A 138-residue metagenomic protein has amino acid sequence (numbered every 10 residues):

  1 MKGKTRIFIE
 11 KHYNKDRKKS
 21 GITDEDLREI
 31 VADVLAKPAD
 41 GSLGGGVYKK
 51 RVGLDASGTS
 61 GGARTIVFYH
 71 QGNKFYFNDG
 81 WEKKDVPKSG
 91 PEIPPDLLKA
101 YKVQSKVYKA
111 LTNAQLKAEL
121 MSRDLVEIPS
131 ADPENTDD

Functional and structural regions predicted by a protein language model:
M1-G3, Y48-K49: Generic cytosolic/nucleocytoplasmic N-terminal low-complexity/intrinsically disordered segments
K2-E29, K117-D138: A structural boundary signal for the start of the first folded domain, especially the loop/turn and N-capping region
K2-K4, G58, P91: Alpha-helical interaction segments
I9, D26-L27, T59-G62, K74 (+1 more regions): Amphipathic alpha-helical interface surfaces
H12-G53: N-terminal first-folded block
G41-V86: Basic/aromatic recognition patch in beta-strand/loop cores that engages polyanionic ligands
F68-D138: Enriched for short, Lys/Arg-rich terminal
